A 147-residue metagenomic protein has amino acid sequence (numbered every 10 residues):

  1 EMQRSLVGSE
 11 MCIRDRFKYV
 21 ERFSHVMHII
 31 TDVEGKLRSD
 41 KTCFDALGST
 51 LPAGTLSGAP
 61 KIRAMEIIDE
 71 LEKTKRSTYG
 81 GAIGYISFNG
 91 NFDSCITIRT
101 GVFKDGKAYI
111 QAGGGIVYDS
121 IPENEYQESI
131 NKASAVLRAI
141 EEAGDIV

Functional and structural regions predicted by a protein language model:
E1-G8, C12-I13: Single conserved hydrophobic/aromatic residue that forms the stacking wall/gate of nucleotide- or nucleobase-binding
E10-K18, F92-R99: Compositionally biased, low-complexity linear motifs
R14-I29: Gly/Ser/Thr-rich active-site loops/lids in small-molecule metabolic enzymes that frequently grip phosphoryl groups
H25-V147: Conserved hydrophobic core element of enzyme catalytic domains
